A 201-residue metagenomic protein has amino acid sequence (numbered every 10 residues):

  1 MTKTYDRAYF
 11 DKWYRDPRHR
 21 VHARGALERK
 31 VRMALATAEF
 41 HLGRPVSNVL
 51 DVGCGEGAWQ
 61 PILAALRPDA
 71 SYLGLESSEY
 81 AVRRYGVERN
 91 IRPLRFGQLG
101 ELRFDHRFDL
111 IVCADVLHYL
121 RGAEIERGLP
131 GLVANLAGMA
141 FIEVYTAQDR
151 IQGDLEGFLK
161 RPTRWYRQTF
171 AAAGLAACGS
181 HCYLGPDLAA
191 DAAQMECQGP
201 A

Functional and structural regions predicted by a protein language model:
M1-F104, L120-A201: Class I (Rossmann-like) S-adenosyl-L-methionine-dependent methyltransferase catalytic domain, capturing the SAM-binding
V112: A conserved beta-strand element that flanks and buttresses the S-adenosyl-L-methionine
D115-Y119: Short catalytic micro-motifs in class I SAM-dependent methyltransferases
